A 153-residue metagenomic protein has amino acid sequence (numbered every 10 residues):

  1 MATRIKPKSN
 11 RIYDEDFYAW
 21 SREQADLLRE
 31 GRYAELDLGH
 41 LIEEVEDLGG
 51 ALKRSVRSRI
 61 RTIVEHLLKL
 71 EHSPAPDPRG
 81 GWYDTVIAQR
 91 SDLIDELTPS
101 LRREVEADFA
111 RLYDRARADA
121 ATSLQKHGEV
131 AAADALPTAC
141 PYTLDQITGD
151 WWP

Functional and structural regions predicted by a protein language model:
M1-P153: Surface/interface-facing alpha-helical segments and adjacent flexible terminal/loop regions used for partner/assembly
